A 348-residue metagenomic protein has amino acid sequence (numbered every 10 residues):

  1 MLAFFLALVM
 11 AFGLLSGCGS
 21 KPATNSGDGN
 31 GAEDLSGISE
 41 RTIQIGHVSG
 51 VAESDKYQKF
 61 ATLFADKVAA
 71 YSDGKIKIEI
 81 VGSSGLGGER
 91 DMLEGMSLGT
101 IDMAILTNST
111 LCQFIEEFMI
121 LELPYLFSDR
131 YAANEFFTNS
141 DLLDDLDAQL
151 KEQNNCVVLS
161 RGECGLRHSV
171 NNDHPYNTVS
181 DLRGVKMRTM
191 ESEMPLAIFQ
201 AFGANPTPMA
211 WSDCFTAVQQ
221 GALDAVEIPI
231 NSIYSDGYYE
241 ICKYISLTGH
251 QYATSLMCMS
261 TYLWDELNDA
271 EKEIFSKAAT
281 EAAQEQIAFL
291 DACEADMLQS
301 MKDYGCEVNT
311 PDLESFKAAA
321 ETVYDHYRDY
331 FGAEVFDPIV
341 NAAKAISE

Functional and structural regions predicted by a protein language model:
M1-F5: Bacterial N-terminal signal peptides that target proteins for export
L6-A7, A279: Enrichment for repetitive, rod-forming helical segments
L8-F12: Alpha-helical transmembrane segments
G13-G17: C-terminal motif of bacterial Sec signal peptides marking the signal peptidase cleavage site
G19-A133, K151-E152, C156-E348: N-terminal secretory/targeting leader peptides
S128-A148: A gly/proline- and charged-residue-enriched helix-loop-helix capping module
